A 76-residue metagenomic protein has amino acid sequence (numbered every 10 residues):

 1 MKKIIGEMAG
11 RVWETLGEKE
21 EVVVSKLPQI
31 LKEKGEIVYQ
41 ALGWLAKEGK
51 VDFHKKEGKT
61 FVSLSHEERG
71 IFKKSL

Functional and structural regions predicted by a protein language model:
K2-A9, V23, K55-L76: Short, cationic-aromatic polyanion-contact patches
K3, K32-E33: Residue-level marker of alpha-helix boundaries and capping positions
A9-L16: Hydrophobic residues on short alpha-helical segments
G17, K32, A46: Short conserved AdoMet
E18-I30: Short acidic, hydrophobic short linear motifs in intrinsically disordered regions
E33-W44: Short amphipathic alpha-helical interaction segments
A46-K56: A short, conserved structural fragment
